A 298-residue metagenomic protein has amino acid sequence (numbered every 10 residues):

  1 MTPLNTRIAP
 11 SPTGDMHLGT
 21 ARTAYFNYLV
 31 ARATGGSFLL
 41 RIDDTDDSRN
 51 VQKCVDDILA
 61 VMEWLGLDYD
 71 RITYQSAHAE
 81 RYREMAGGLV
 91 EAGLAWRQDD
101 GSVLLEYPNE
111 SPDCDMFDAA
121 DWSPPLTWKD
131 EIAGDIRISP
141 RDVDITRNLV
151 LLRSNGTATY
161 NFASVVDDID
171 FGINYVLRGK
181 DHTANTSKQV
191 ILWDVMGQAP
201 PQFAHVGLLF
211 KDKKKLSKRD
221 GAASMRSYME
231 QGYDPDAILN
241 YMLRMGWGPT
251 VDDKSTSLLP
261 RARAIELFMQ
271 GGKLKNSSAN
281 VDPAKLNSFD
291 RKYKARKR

Functional and structural regions predicted by a protein language model:
M1-L105, A184-Q198, A237: N-terminal Rossmann-like or analogous alpha/beta NTP/dinucleotide-binding catalytic cores that position adenine
R7-I8, A158, G272-L274: Short hydrophobic "helix-edge" motifs at membrane interfaces and signal-peptide entry regions
I8-P12, I42-D44, V166, D170 (+3 more regions): Short, histidine-centered active-site or binding-site loop motifs used for metal coordination, general acid-base
S11, D44, I72, Y175 (+4 more regions): Short, flexible active-site loop motifs that bind/organize anionic cofactors or intermediates
N50, Y74-R81, L177, D181 (+4 more regions): Catalytic cores of large soluble enzymes that bind and process phosphate-bearing ligands
Q75, G88-L216, S224-M225, P249: Active-site cores that bind ATP or allylic diphosphates and position pyrophosphate for catalysis
A184, M196-R298: Catalytic adenosine-cofactor/nucleotide-binding cores of aminoacyl-tRNA synthetases and other
